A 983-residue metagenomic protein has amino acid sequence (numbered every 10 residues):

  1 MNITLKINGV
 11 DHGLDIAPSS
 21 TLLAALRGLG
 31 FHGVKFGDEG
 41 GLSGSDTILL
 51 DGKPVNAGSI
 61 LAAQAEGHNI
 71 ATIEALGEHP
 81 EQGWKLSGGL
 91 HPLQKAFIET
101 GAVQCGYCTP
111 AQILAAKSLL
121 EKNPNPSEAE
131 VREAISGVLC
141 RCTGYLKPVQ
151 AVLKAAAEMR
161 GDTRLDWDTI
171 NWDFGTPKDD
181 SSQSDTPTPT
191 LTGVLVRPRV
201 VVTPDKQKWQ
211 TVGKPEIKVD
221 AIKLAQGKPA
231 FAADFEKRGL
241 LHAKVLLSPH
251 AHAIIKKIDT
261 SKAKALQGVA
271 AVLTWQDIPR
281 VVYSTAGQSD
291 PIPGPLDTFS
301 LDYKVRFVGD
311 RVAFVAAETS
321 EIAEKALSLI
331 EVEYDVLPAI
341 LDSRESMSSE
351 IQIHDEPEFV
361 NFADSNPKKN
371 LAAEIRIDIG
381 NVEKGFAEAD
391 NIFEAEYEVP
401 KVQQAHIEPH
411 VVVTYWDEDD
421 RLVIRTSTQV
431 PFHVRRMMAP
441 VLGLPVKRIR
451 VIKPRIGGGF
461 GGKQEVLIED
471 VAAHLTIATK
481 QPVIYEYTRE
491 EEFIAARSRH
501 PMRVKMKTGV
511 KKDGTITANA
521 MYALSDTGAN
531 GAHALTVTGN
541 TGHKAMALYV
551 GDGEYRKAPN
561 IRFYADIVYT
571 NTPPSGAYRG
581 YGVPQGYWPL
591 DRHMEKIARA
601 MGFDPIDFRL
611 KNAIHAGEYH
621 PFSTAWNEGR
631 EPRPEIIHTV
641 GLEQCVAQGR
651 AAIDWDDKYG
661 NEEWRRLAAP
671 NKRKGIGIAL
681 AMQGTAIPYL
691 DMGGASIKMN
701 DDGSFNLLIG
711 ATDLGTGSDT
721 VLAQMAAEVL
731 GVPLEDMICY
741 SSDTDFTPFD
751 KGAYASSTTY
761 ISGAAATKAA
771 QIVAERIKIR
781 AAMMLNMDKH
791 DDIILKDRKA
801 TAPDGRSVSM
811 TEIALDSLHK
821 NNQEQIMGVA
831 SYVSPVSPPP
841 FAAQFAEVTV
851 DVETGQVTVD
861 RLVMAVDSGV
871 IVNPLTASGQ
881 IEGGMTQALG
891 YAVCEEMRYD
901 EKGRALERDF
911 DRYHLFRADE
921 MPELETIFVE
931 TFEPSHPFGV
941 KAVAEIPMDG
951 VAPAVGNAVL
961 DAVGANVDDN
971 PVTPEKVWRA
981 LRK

Functional and structural regions predicted by a protein language model:
M1-T192: Signature of N-terminal electron-transfer/Fe-S-associated modules in redox systems
V10, I135-F231, E643-G649, D656-R665 (+8 more regions): Intrinsic disorder at enzyme termini
A62-G106, R280, I322-S348, A372-I377 (+6 more regions): Gly/Pro-rich active-site capping loops and adjacent beta-alpha segments that organize cofactor/substrate pockets
N69, G268-A271, R448, D736: Glycine-centered tight turns that cap/initiate beta-strands
M159-N366: Flexible, low-hydrophobicity surface segments
D166-W167, M594-E618, E635, G649: Conserved "HGTGT" condensation-loop signature of ketosynthase/thiolase-family condensing enzymes that catalyze
I353-L442, H615-S704, D713, L906-I927: Helix-loop-helix junctions that connect adjacent transmembrane helices in secondary transporters/permeases, recognized
R455, G459-K480, I484-E486, S718-A726: Thiamine diphosphate
